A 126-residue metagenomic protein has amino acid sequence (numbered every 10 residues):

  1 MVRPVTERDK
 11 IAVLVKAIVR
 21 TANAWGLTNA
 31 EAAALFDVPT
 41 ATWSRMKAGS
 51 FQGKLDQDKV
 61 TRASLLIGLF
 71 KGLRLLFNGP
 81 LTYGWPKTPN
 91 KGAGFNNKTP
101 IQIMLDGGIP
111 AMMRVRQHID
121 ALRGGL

Functional and structural regions predicted by a protein language model:
M1-L126: Non-transmembrane "mature" sequence context
